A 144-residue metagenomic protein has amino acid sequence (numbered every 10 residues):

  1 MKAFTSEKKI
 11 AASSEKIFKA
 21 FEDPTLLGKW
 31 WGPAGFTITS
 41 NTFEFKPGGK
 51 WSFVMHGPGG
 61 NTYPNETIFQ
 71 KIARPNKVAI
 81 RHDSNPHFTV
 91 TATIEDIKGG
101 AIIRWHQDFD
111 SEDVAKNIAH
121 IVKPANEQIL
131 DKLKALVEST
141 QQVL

Functional and structural regions predicted by a protein language model:
M1-T37, T42: Hydrophobic ligand-binding cavity/cleft-lining segments
A3-T5, I38, T62-E66, H87-T91: Short, surface-exposed coil-to-beta transition loops
S14-E15, K46, Q70-P75, T93-I102: A short, structured loop/turn motif at beta-sheet edges
I17-F18, L27, W51-F53, F69 (+4 more regions): Hydrophobic pocket/interface hotspot
T39-R81: Glycine-rich portal/gate segments that line the openings of hydrophobic small-molecule binding cavities
A79-Q128, L144: Beta-strand/loop substructures that line and gate deep hydrophobic ligand-binding cavities in soluble
L136-L144: Short, highly charged C-terminal tails/helix-capping segments
